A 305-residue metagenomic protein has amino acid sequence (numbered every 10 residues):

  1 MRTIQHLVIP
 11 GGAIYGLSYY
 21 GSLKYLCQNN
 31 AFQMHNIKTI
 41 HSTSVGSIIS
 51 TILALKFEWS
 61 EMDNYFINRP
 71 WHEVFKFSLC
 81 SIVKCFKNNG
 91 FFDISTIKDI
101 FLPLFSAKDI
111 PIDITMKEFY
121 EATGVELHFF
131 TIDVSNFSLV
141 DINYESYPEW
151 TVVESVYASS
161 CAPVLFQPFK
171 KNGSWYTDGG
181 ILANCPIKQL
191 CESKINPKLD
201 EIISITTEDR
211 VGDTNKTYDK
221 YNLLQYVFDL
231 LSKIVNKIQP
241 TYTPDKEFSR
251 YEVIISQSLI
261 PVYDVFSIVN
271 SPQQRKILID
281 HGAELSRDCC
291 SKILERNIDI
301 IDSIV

Functional and structural regions predicted by a protein language model:
M1-T43, T51-V305: Patatin-like phospholipase
